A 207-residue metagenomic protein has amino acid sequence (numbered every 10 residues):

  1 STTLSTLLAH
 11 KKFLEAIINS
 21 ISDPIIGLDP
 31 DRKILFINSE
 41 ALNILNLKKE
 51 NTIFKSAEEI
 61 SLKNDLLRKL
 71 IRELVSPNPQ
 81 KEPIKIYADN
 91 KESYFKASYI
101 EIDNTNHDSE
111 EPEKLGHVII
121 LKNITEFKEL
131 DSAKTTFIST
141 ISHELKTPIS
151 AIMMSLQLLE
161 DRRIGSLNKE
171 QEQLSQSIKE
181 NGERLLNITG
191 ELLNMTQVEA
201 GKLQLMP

Functional and structural regions predicted by a protein language model:
T2-A16, L130: Short, charged amphipathic alpha-helical "coupling" segments at sensory-output junctions in signaling proteins
E15, N19, V118, I124-I164 (+1 more regions): Primarily the dimerization/phosphotransfer
D31-N43: PAS/LOV sensory domain surfaces, especially short acidic/polar patches at coil-to-helix junctions
A41-T52: PAS/PAS-like sensory domain cap-loop motif
T52-E126: PAS-family sensory/regulatory modules and their coupling/dimerization elements
L159-S175, L203-Q204: Conserved catalytic segment of histidine kinase HATPase_c domains, centered on the N-box/ATP-lid region
E180-L185: Short alpha-helical segment of the dimerization/phosphotransfer core of two-component systems
T196-P207: Helix-loop junction within the histidine kinase core
